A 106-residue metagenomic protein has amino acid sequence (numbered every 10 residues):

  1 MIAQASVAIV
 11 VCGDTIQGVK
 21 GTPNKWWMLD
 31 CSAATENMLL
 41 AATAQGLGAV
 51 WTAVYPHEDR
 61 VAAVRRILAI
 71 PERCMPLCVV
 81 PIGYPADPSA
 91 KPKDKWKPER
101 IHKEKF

Functional and structural regions predicted by a protein language model:
M1-F106: Acidic, surface-exposed loops and disordered segments
